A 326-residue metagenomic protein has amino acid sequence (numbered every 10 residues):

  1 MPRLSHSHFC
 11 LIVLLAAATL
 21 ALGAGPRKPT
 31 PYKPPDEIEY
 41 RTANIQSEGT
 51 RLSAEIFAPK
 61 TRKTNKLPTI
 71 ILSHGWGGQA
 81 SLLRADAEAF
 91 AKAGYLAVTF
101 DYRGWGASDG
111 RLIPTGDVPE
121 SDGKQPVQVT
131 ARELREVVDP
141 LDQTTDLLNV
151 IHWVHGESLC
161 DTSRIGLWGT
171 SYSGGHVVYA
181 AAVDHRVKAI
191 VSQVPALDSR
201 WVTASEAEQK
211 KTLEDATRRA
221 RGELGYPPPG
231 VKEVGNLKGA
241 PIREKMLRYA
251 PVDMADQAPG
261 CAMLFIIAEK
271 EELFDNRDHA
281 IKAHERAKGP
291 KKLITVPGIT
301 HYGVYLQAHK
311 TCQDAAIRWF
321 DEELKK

Functional and structural regions predicted by a protein language model:
G25-N65: N-terminal cap/lid segment of alpha/beta-hydrolase-fold proteins
N65-G75: Short beta-strand element of the alpha/beta-hydrolase
W76-E88, Y102, D278: The serine-hydrolase catalytic nucleophile loop
L82, V118-S158: Alpha/beta-hydrolase active-site loop
F90-R111, G116-P119, G123-V127: Conserved alpha/beta-hydrolase
L134-R135, V202-M254, K270-E272: Mobile cap/lid helix-loop segments that gate and shape the active-site cleft of serine hydrolases
D142-R219: Primarily recognizes the serine-hydrolase "nucleophile elbow" in alpha/beta-hydrolase and SGNH/GDSL folds
E233-Y302, T311-A315: Serine-hydrolase catalytic core
